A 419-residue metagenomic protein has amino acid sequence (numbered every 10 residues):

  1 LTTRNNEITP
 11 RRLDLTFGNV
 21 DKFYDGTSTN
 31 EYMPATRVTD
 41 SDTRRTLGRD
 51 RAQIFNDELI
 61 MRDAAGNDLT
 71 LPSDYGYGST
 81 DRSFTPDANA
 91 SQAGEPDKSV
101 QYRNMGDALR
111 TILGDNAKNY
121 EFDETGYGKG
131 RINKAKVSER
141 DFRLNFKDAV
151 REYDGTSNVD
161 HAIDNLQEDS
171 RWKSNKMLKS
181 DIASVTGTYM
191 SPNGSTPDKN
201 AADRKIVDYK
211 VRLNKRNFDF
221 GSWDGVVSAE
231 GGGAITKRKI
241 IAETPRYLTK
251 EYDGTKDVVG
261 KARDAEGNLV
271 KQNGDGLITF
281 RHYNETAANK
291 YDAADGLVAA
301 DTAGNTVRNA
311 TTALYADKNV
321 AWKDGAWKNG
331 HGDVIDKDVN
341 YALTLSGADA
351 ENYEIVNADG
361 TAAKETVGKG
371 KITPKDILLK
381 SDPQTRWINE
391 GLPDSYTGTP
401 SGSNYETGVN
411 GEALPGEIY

Functional and structural regions predicted by a protein language model:
L1-Y419: Short loop/turn motifs that initiate or flank beta-strands
